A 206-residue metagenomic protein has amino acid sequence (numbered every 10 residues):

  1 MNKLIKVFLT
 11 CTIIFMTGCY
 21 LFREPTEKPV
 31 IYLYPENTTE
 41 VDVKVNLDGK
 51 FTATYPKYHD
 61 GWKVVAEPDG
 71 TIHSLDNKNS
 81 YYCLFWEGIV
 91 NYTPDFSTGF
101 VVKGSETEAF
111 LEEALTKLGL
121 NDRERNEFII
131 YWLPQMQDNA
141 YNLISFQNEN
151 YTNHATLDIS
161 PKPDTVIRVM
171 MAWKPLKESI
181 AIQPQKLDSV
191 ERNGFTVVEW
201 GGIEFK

Functional and structural regions predicted by a protein language model:
N2-K3, E106: Hydrophobic alpha-helical segments, principally membrane-spanning helices and signal/leader peptides
K3-T10: Sec-dependent signal peptide recognition, specifically the positively charged N-region followed immediately by
T17-G18: C-terminal motif of bacterial Sec signal peptides marking the signal peptidase cleavage site
L21-K206: Protease-labile, long low-complexity intrinsically disordered regions enriched in Pro/Ser/Thr
